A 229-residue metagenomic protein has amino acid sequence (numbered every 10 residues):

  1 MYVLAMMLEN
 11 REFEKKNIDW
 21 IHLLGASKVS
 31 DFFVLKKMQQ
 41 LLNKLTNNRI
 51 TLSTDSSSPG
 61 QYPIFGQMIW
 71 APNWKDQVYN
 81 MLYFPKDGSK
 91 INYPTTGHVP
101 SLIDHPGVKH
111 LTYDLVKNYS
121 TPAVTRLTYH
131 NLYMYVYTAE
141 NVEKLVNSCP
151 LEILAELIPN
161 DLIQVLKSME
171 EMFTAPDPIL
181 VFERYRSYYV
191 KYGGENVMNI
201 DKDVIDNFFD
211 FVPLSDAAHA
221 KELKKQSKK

Functional and structural regions predicted by a protein language model:
M1-Q40, N47: Eukaryote-skewed repeat-based solenoidal scaffolds used as protein-protein interaction platforms, primarily
N10-I18, Q40-K229: Alpha/beta catalytic cores of nucleotide-metabolism and tRNA/nucleoside-modifying enzymes
